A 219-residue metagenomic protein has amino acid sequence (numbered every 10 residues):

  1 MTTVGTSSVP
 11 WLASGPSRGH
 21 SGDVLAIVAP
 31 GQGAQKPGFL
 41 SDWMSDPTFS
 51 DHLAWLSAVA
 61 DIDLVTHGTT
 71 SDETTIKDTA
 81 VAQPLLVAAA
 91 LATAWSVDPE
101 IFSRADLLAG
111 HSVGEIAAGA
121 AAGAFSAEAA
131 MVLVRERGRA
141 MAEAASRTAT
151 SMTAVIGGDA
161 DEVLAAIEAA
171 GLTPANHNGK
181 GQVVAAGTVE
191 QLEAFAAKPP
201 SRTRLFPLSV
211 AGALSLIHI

Functional and structural regions predicted by a protein language model:
T2-A26, I101-D106, E143-R147, N176 (+1 more regions): Flexible, low-complexity linker/loop segments at domain and module junctions
T3-V4, K36, A88, A165: Intrinsically disordered, low-complexity regions enriched in Ser/Pro/Gly/Gln/His and often acidic
T6, I217-I219: Short amphipathic alpha-helical motifs in flexible or low-confidence regions
W11-A109, A185: Helix-rich "cap/lid" substructures immediately adjacent to catalytic or cofactor-binding pockets
Q32-A34, A60-I62, D72, A121-I217: Alpha/beta catalytic cores of group-transfer enzymes, especially the acyltransferase/condensing modules of polyketide
A54-W55, A88-A92, E115, E128 (+1 more regions): A broad detector of short, well-ordered amphipathic alpha-helices that serve as recognition/interaction surfaces
G110, G114: Gly/Ala-rich beta-loop-alpha elbow adjacent to hydrolase catalytic centers
